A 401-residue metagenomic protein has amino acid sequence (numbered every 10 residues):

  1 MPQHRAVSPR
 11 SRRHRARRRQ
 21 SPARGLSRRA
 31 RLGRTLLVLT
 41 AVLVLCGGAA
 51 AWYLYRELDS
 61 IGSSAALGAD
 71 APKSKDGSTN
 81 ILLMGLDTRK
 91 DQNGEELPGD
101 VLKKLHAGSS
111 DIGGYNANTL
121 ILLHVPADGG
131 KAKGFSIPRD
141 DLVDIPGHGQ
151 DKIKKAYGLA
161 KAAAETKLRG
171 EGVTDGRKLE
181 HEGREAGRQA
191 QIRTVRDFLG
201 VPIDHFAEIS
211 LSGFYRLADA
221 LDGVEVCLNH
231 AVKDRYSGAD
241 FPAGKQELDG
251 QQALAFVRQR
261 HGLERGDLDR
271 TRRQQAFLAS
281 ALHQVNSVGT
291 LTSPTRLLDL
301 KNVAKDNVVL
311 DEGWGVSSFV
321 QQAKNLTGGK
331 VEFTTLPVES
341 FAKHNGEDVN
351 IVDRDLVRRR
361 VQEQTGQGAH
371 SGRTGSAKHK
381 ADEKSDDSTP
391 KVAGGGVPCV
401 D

Functional and structural regions predicted by a protein language model:
P2-D401: Non-catalytic, solvent-exposed segments at the cell envelope interface
